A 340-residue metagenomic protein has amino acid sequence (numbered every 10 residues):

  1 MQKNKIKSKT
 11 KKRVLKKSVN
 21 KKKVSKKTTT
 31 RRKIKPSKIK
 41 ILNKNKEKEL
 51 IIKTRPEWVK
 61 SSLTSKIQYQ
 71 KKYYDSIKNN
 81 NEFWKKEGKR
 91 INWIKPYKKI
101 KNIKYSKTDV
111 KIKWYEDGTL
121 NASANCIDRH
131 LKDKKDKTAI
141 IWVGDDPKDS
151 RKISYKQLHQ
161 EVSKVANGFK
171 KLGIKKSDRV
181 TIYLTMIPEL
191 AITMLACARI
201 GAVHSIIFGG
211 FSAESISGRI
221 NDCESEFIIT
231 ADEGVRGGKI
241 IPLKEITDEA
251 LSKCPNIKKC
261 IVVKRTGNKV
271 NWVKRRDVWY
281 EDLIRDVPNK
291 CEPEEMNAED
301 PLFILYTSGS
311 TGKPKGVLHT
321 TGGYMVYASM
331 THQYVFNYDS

Functional and structural regions predicted by a protein language model:
M1-K46: Polybasic, lysine-enriched low-complexity intrinsically disordered terminal tails
K35-I153, Q157-Q160, K164-N167, K253-N256 (+1 more regions): N-lobe entry segment of adenylate-forming
S76, I127-L131, L158, V162-V165 (+6 more regions): Adenylate-forming
N125-R129, P188-F208, S215-S217, L302 (+1 more regions): Hydrophobic alpha-helical segments in the ANL/AMP-binding
T138, I261-V262, V273-Y306, K313 (+3 more regions): Conserved pre-ATP/AMP-binding loop-to-beta segment of ANL
I140-L195, S212-S217, W272, R276-D282 (+1 more regions): Conserved AMP-binding/adenylate-forming core of the ANL superfamily
P147-D149, I304-G316, H332: Conserved adenylation A10 loop of the ANL superfamily
L195, R199-D282: Structural core segment of the AMP-binding/adenylate-forming
